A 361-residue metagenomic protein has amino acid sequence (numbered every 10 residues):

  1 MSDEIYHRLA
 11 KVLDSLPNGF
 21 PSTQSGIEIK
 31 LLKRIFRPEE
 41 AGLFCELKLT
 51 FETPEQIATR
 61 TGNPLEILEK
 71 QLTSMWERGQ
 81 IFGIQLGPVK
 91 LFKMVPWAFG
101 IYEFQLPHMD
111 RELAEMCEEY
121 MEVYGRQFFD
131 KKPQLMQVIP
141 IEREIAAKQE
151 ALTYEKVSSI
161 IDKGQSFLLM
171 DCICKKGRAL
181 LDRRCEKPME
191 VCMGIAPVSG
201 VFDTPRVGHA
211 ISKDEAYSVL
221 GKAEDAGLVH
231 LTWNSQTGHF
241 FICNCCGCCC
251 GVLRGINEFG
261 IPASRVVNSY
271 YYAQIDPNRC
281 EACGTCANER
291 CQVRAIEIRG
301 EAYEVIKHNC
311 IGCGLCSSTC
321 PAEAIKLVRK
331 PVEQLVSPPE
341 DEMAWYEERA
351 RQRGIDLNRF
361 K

Functional and structural regions predicted by a protein language model:
T50-T61: Short acidic, hydrophobic short linear motifs in intrinsically disordered regions
T61-E77: Short amphipathic alpha-helical interaction segments
W76-G87, I296-E297, I325-K326: A short, conserved structural fragment
G79, G227, R294-A295, G314 (+1 more regions): Glycine-centered, phosphate/nucleic-acid-interacting loop/turn motifs that mediate DNA/RNA or nucleotide
V89-R126: Short, amphipathic alpha-helical interaction segments positioned at domain boundaries
Y124-Y272: Catalytic cores of enzyme domains
L231-F241, F259-G312, K330-E333: Ferredoxin-like iron-sulfur electron-transfer modules
K307-K361: Flanking helices and flexible, charged tails adjoining ferredoxin-like Fe-S electron-transfer domains in multi-subunit
